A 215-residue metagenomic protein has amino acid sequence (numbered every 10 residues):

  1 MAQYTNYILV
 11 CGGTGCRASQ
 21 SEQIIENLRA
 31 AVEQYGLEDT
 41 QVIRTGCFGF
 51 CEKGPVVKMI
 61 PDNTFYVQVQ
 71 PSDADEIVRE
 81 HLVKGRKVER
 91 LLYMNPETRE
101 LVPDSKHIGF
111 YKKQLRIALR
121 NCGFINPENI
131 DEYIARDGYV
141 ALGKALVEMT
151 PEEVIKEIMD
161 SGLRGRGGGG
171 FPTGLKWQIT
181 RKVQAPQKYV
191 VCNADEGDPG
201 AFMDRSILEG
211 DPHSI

Functional and structural regions predicted by a protein language model:
M1-I215: Feature of Fe-S/electron-transfer and energy-metabolism proteins that preferentially highlights extended coupling
